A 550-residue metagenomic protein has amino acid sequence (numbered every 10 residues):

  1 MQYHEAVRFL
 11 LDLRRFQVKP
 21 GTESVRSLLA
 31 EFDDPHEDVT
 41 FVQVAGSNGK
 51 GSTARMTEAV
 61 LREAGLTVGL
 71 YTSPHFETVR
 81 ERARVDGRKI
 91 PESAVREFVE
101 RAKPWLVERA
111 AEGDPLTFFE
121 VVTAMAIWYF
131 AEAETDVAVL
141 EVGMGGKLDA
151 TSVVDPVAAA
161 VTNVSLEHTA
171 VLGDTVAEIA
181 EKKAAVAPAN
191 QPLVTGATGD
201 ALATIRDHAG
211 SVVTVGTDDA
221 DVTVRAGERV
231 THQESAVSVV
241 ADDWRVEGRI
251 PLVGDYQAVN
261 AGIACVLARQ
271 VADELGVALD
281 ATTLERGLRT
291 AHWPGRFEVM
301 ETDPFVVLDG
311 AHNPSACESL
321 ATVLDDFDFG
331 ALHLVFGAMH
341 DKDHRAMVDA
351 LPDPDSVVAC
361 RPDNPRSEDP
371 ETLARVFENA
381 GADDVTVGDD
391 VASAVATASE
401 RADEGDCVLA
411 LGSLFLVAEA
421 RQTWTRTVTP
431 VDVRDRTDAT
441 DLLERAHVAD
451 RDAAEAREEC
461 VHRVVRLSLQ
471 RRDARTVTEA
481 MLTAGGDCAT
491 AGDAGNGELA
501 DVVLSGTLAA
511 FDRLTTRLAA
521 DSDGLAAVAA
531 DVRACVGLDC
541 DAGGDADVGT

Functional and structural regions predicted by a protein language model:
M1-G46, T53-L66, A110-A111: Short functional linear segments
T22-E37, E63-V154, G173: ATP-dependent carboxylate-amine ligase catalytic core
T40, V137, D149-S152, A158 (+1 more regions): Nucleotide phosphate-binding/pyrophosphate-handling subdomain across enzymes that bind or process nucleotide phosphates
Y71-S73, G196-A197, A209-T231, R249-G254 (+6 more regions): Beta-strand->loop->alpha-helix junctions that form or flank phosphate-binding loops in nucleotide-handling enzymes
A138, V161-E247, A261-R286: Acidic, Mg2+-coordinating active-site environments of NTP-dependent enzymes
D200-T204, H208, R345-C407: C-terminal helical cap/extension that packs against the catalytic core of soluble nucleotide-cofactor enzymes
L442-D539: N-terminal accessory interaction module
M481, A546, T550: Conserved, mostly hydrophobic/aromatic
